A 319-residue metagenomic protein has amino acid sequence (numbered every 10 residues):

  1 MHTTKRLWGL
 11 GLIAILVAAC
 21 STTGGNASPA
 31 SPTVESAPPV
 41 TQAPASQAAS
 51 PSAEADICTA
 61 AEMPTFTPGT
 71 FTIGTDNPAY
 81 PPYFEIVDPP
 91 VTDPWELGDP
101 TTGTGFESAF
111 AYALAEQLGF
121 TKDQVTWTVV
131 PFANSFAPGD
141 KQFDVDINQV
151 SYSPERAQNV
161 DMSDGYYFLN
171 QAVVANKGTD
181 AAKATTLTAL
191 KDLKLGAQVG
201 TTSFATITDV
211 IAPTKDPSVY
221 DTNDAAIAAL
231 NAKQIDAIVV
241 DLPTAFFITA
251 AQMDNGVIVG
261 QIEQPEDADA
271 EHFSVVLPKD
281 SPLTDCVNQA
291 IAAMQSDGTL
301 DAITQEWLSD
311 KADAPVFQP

Functional and structural regions predicted by a protein language model:
I15-A19: C-terminal motif of bacterial Sec signal peptides marking the signal peptidase cleavage site
C20-P32: Bacterial lipoprotein signal-peptidase II cleavage site
A48-A49, A53-E54, P64, F110-A113 (+5 more regions): Extended ligand-binding regions for polar small-molecule ligands
A53-I147: Extracytoplasmic small-molecule ligand-binding "clamshell" domains of the periplasmic binding protein/Venus flytrap
I73, P78-Y80, P100-L118, V150-P154 (+3 more regions): Bilobed "Venus flytrap"/periplasmic-binding protein-like clamshell domains and structurally analogous long
D123-A189: Acidic, polar ligand-binding/catalytic clefts
N134, V150-N159, T206-D209, D236-D269: A ligand-binding cleft/hinge motif common to bilobed small-molecule-binding domains
Y167-A175, A250-Q289, D310-P319: Periplasmic-binding protein-like
